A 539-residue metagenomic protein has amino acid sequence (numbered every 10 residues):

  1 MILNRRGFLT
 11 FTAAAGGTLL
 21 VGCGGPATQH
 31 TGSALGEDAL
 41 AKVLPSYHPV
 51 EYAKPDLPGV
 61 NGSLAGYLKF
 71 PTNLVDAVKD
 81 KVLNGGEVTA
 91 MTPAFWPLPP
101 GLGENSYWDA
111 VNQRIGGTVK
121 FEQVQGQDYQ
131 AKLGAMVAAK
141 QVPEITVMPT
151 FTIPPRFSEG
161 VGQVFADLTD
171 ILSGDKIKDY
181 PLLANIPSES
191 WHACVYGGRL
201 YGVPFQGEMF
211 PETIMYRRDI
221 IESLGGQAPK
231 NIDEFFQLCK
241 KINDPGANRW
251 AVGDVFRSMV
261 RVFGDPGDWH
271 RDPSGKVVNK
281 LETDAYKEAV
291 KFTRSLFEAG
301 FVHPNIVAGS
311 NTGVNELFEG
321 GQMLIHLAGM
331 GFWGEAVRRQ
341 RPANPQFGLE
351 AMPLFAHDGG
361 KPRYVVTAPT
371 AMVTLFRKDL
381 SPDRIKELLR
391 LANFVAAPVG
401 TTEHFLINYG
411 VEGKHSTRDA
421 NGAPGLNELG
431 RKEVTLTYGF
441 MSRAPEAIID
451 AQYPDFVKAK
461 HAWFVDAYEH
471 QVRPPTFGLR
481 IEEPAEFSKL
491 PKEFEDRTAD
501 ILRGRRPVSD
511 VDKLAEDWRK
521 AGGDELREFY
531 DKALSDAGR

Functional and structural regions predicted by a protein language model:
G7-P26: N-terminal export signals
K42-N73, A77, P155-T213, M259-R294 (+1 more regions): Hinge/lid segment of periplasmic solute-binding proteins
D56-G62, G66-V78, K386-D500, R505: Conserved small-residue motifs centered on glycine
N84-P97, G117-E122, I145, Y201 (+1 more regions): Short, well-ordered beta-strand elements
L98-G116, I214, V290: Short, polar/charged alpha-helical segment
Q113-P187, V195, D219-E234, D244-N248 (+2 more regions): Extracytoplasmic "Venus flytrap"/periplasmic binding protein-like
E122, T169, V195-S258, R271-G313 (+5 more regions): Helix-loop-helix "hinge/cap" segment bordering the ligand-binding cleft or interdomain interface
R257-P266, R294-V434: Extracytoplasmic/periplasmic substrate-binding proteins
